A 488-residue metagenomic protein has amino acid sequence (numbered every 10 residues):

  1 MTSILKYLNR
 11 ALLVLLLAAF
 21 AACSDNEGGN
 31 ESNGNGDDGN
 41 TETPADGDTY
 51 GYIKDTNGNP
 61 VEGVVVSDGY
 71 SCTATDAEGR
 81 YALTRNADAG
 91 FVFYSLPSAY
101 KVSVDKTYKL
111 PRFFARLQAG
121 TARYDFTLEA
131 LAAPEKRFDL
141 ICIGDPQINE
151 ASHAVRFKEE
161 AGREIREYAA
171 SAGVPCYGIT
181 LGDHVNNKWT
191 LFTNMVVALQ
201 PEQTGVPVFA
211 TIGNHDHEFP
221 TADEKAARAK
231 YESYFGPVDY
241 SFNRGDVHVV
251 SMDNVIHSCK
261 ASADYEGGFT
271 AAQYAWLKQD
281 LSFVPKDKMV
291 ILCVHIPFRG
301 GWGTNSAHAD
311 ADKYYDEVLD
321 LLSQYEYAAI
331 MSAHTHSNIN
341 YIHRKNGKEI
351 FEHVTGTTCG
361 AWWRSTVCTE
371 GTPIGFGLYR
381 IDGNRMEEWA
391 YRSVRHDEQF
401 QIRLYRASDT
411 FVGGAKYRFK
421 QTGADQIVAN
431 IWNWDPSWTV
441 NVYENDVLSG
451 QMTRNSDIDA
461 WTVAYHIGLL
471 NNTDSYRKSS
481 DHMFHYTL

Functional and structural regions predicted by a protein language model:
L13, L17-T49: Bacterial Sec-dependent N-terminal signal peptides
E42-D48, S98-T190: N-terminal active-site segment of His-dependent metallophosphoesterases
D46-Y70, A87-D88: Short, ordered, surface-exposed loop/turn motifs in non-cytosolic proteins
G51, T75-A89, F126, H482-L488: Glycine-centered loop-to-beta-strand initiation motif
V64, Y70-N86, T453-R454, L469-L470: Short, acidic Ser/Thr/Gly-rich low-complexity loop/linker segments typical of extracellular and cell-surface proteins
S98-D105, P111-Q118, W189-V284, N305-A329 (+2 more regions): Extended active-site neighborhood of metal-dependent phosphoesterases/phosphodiesterases
E349-W434, W438-E444, M483-L488: Binuclear metal-dependent phosphoesterase catalytic core
D459-T487: Aromatic sugar-binding surface patches on proteins that engage polysaccharides or sugar-phosphate polymers
